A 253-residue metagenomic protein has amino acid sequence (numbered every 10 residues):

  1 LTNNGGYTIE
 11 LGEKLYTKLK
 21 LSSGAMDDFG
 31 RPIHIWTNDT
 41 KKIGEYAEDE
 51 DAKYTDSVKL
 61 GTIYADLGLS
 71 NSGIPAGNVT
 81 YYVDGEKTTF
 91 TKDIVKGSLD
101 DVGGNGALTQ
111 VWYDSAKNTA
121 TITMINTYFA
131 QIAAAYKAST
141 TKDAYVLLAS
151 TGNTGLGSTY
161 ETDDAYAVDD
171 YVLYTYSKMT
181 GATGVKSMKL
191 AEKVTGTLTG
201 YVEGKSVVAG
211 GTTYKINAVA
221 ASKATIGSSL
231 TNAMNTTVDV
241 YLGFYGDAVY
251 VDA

Functional and structural regions predicted by a protein language model:
L1-A253: ...the same signal can extend to comparable exposed beta-sheet modules with similar sequence chemistry even outside
